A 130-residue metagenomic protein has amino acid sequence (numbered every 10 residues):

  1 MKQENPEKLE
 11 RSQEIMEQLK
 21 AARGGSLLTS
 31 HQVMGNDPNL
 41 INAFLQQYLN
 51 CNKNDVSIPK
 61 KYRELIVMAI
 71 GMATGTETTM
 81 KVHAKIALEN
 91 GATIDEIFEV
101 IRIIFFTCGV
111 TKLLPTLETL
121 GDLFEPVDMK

Functional and structural regions predicted by a protein language model:
M1-K61, T116-K130: Acidic, glycine/proline-rich low-complexity segments that act as flexible tails and inter-domain linkers
F44-Y48, L65-M72, V100-T107: Short alpha-helical scaffolding segments that buttress acidic/His motifs in well-ordered protein cores
V56-R63, E77, I94, L114: Alpha-helix N-cap/helix-initiation sites
L65-F98: Mid-chain, well-packed structural core segment of small domains
K85-I94, C108, T119-D128: Short alpha-helical linear motifs
T107-L113: C-terminal structural segments of small proteins and small subunits
